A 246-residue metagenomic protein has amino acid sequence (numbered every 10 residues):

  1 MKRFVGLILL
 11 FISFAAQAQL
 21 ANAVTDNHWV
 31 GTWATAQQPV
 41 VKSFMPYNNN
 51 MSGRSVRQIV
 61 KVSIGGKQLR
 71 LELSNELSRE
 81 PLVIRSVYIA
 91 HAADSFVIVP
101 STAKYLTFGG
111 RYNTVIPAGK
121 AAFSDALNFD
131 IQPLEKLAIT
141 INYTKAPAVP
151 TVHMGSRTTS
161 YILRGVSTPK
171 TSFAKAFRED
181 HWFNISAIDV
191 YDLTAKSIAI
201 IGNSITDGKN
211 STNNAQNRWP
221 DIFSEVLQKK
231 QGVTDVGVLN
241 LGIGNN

Functional and structural regions predicted by a protein language model:
M1-T25: Bacterial Sec-dependent N-terminal signal peptides
V5, I201, D207, L241-I243: Short glycine-rich loop/turn motifs that provide flexible caps or phosphate-binding loops at active sites
L9-F11, A195, D235: Exposed boundary/loop context
A16-I201, T206-D207, S211-N213: N-terminal secretory targeting modules
A215-N245: Phosphate-binding active sites in nucleotide-utilizing proteins
